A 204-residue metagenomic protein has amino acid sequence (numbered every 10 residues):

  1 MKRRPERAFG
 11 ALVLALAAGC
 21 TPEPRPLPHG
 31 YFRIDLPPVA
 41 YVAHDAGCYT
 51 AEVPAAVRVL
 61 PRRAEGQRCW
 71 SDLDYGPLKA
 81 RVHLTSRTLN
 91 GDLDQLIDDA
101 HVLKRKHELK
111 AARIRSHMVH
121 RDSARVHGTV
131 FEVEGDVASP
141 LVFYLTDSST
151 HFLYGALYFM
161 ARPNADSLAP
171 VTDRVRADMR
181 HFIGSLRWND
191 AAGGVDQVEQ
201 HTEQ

Functional and structural regions predicted by a protein language model:
K2-P5, G19-R81, L93-H101, K106-R125 (+2 more regions): N-terminal targeting sequences that direct proteins away from the cytosol to non-cytosolic compartments
G10-A17: Bacterial N-terminal signal peptides
C48, P140, F152: Short, mixed charged/polar active-site loops that provide acid/base catalysis or chelate metal/phosphate cofactors
S71, S139-D147: Short, surface-exposed beta-strand/loop micro-motifs that present aromatic residues
T85-R87: Terminal, regulation- and interaction-focused segments at domain boundaries
H127-P140: Short, Gly/Ser/Thr-enriched beta-strand-loop segments that form substrate-interacting elements of hydrolase/peptidase
S148-Y154: Short hydrophobic/glycine-rich mini-motifs in sensory/regulatory modules that couple input to downstream signaling
